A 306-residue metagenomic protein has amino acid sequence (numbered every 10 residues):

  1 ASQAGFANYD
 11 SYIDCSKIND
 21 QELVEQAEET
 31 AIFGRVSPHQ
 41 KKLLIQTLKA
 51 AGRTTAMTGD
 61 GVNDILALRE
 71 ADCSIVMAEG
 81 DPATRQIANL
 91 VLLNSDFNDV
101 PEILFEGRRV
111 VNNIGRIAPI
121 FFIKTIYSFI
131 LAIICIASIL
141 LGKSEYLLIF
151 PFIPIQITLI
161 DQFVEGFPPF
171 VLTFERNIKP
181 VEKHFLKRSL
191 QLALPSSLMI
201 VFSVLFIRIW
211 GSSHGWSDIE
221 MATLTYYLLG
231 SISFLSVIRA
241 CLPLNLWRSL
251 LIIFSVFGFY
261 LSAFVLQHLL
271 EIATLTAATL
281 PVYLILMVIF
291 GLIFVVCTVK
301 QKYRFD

Functional and structural regions predicted by a protein language model:
S2-A56, A71, V76-R248, V256-Q267: Membrane-embedded transport module
D60: Conserved catalytic-loop aspartate of Hanks-type protein kinases
L68: Basic, alpha-helical nucleic-acid-binding regions used in initiation and control of genome expression
Y226-L229, A277-I293: Small-residue-rich transmembrane alpha-helices that serve as helix-helix interface/gating elements in multipass
H268-T279: Membrane-helix boundary connector in multi-pass membrane proteins
V295-D306: Membrane-interface capping segments at transmembrane-helix boundaries
